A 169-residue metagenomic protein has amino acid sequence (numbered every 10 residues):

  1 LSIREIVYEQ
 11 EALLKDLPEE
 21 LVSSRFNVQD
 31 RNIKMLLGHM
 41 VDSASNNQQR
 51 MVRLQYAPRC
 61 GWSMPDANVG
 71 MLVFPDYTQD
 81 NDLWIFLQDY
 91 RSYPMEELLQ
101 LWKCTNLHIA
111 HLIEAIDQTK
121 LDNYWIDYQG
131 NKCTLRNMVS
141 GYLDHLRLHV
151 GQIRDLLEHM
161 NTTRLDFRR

Functional and structural regions predicted by a protein language model:
S2, I6, V73-D122: Acidic/histidine-rich alpha-helical segments that form the ligand environment of transition-metal centers
E5-L21, F26-N32: Long, hydrophobic N-terminal alpha-helical segment
L14, L54-Q55, I113-I116: Hydrophobic residues in alpha-helical segments
S23-N81, A110, D122-R169: Short, contiguous alpha-helical
